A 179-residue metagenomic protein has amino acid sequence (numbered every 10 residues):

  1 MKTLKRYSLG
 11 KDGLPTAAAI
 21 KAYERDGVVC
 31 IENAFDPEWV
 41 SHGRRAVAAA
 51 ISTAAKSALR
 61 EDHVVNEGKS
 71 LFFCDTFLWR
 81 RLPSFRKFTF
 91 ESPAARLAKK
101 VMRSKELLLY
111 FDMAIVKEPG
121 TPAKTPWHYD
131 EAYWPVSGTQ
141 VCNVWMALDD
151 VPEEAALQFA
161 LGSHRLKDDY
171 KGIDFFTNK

Functional and structural regions predicted by a protein language model:
M1-D26, E32-W127, Y133-P135, G172: Non-heme Fe(II)-dependent double-stranded beta-helix
N33-F35, P119, L148-P152, S163-H164: Short loop segments at secondary-structure junctions
A48, N143, F176: Glycine-rich, phosphate-binding/catalytic loops in enzymes
M113, Y129, M146-D150, F159-L161: Short, structured patches in soluble enzyme cores that scaffold and shape functional sites
P135-P152: Short, conserved beta-strand element in jelly-roll/cupin
P152-K179: Double-stranded beta-helix
